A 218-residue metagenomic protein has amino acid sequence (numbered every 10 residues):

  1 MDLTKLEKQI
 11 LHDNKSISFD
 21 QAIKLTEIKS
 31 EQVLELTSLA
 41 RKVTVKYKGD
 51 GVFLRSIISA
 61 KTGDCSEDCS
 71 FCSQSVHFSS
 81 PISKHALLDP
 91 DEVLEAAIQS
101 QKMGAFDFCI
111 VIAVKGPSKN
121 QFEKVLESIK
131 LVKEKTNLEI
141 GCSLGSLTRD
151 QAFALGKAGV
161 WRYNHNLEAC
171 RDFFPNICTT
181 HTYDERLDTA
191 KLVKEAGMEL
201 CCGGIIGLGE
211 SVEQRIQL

Functional and structural regions predicted by a protein language model:
M1-E67: Flexible, acidic/Gly-rich N-terminal and inter-domain linker regions that tether and position cofactor-handling modules
H12, E27, E31, K42-G49 (+6 more regions): Generic secondary-structure signature for well-ordered alpha-helical cores
E35, L39, E92-E95, D188 (+1 more regions): A non-catalytic, amphipathic alpha-helix used as a structural packing/dimerization or gating element in enzyme scaffolds
L36, K124-S128, L218: Hydrophobic alpha-helical membrane-association signature
V52-E92: Canonical Radical SAM [4Fe-4S] cluster-binding loop centered on the CxxxCxxC motif and its immediate flanking residues
H77-A96, S100-L208: Core AdoMet radical
K119, E213-I216: Short glycine/threonine-rich loop-to-helix capping motif typified by GTGT followed within a few residues by an Asp-Pro
G204, I216-L218: Oxyanion-binding "anion nests"
